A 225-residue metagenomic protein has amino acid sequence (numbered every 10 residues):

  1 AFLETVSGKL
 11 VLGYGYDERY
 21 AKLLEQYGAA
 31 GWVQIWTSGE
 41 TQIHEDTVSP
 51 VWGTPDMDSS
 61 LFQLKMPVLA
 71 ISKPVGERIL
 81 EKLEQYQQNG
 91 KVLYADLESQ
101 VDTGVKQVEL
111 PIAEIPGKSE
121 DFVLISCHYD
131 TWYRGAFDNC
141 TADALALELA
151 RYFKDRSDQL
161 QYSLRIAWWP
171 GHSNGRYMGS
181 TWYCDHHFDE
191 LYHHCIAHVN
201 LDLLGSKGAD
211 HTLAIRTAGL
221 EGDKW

Functional and structural regions predicted by a protein language model:
A1, T54-F137, L147-Q161, D185: Soluble metallo-hydrolase cores and metallopeptidase-like ectodomains found primarily in the secretory/periplasmic
A1-P67, D138, R151: Extracellular/luminal Protease-associated
G8-G15, R19-A21, L64-L69, E98-D102 (+3 more regions): Second-shell loop/turn segments in exported
L10-G13, G31-I35, P67-A70, P111-E114 (+4 more regions): Structural recognition of the beta-strand scaffold that forms the well-ordered cores of secreted hydrolase catalytic
S38-G39, V101, Y129-W132, A167-G175 (+1 more regions): Acidic, glycine-rich active-site loops and adjacent beta-strand->loop/helix elements that engage anionic groups
W52, R151-Y177, L201: Short helix-loop-beta-strand segments that form the rim/entrance of peptidase-like active sites
M66-L69, G76-E77, K118-E120, W169-W225: Metal-dependent peptidase/peptidase-like ectodomains
C140-E148, Y177-M178, W182: Short amphipathic alpha-helical face segments that pack within enzyme cores and frequently flank/anchor catalytic
